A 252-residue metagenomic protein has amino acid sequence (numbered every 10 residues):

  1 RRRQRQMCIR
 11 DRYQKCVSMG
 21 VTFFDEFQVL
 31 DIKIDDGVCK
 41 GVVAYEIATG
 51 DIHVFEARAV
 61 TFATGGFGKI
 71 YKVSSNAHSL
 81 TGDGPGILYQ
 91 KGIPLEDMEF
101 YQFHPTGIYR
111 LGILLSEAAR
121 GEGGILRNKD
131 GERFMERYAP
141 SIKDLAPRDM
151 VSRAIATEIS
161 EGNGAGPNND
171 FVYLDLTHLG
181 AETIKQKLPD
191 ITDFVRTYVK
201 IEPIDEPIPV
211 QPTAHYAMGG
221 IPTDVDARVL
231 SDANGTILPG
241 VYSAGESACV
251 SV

Functional and structural regions predicted by a protein language model:
R2-I9: Short, small-residue-biased leader/transition segments that mark boundaries at the very start of proteins
V17-V29, L95-M98: A conserved beta-strand/loop element that lines the FAD pocket in flavoprotein oxidoreductases
F24, L30-C39, A44-Y45, K187-A248: A glycine-rich dinucleotide-binding beta-alpha-beta segment and adjacent secondary-structure elements that constitute
A48-A59, I237-G240: Core beta-strand elements of the Rossmann-like FAD/NAD(P) dinucleotide-binding domain in flavoenzyme oxidoreductases
A57-A59, A63-T64, A244-G245: Short, well-ordered coil/turn residues at beta-beta hairpins and beta-strand->alpha-helix junctions within
F62-S75: Flavin (primarily FAD) binding-site architecture
G66, F103-I108, A214, S247-V252: Glycine-rich phosphate/pyrophosphate-binding beta-alpha loops
I87, I93-E202, E206-P209: An anion/pyrophosphate-binding glycine-rich loop and adjacent beta-alpha core in soluble alpha-beta enzymes
